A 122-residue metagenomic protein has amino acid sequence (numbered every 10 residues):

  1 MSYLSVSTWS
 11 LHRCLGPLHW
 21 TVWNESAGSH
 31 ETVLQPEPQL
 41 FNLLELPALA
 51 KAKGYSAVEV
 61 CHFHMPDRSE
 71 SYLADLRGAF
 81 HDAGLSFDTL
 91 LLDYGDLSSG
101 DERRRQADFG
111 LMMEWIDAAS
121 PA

Functional and structural regions predicted by a protein language model:
M1-P121: N-terminal pre-domain/capping segments
